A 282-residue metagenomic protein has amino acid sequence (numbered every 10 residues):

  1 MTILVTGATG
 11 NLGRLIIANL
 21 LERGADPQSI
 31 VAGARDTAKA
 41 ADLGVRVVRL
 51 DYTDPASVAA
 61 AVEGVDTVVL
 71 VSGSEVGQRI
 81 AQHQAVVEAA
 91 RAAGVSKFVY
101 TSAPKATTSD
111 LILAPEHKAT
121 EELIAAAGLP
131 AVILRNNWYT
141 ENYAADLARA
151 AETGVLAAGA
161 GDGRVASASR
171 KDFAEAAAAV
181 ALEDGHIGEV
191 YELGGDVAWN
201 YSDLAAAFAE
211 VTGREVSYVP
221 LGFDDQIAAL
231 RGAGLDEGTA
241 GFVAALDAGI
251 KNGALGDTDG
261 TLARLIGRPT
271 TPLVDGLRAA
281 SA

Functional and structural regions predicted by a protein language model:
M1-T2, A282: Basic/polar N-terminal segments that are highly enriched at the extreme N-terminus, encompassing both cleavable
T2-T37, T53-A59, E63-V65, S74-Q84 (+7 more regions): Oxidoreductase cofactor-interface core, primarily capturing Rossmann-like NAD(P)-dependent enzymes
D36, A40-G44: Short-chain dehydrogenase/reductase
G44-D54: Rossmann-fold cofactor-recognition segment
F223-A282: A hydrophobic C-terminal alpha-helical subdomain
